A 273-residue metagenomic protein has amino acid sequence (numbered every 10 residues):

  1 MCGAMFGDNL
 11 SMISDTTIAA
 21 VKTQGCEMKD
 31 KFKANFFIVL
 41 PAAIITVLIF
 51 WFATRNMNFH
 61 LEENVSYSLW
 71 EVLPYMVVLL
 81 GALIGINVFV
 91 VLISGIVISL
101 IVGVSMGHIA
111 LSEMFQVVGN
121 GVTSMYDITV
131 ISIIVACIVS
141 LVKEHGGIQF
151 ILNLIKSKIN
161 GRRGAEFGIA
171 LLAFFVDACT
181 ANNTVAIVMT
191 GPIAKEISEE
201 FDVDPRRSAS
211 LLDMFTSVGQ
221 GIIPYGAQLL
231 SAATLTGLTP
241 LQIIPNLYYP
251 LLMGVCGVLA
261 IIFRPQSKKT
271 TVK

Functional and structural regions predicted by a protein language model:
M1-M5, I155-K195, E200, L212: Hydrophobic alpha-helical transmembrane segments of multi-pass integral membrane proteins, predominantly secondary
C2-D8, L80-I86, A136-L141, L172-N182 (+1 more regions): Transmembrane alpha-helix interface/packing and boundary motifs in multi-pass membrane proteins, characterized by
C2-M5, N9-V65, W70, G221-I222 (+1 more regions): Juxtamembrane and boundary regions of transmembrane helices in multi-pass small-molecule transporters and channels
I18-K22, D30-K33, Q116-N120, F150-N160 (+1 more regions): Short amphipathic alpha-helical coupling elements at transmembrane boundaries
V21-F37, R163-G168, E196-M214, T239-P245: Membrane-interface alpha-helices at helix entry/exit sites of multi-pass transporters
V39-A53, E71-I84, I93-G103, S132-S140 (+2 more regions): Hydrophobic core segments of alpha-helical transmembrane domains in multi-pass membrane transport and ion-translocation
E63-A136, F150-L154, K158-I159, V272-K273: Hydrophobic transmembrane alpha-helices of multi-pass solute/ion transporters
K143-L152, V185-A186: Juxtamembrane/interfacial segments flanking transmembrane helices
